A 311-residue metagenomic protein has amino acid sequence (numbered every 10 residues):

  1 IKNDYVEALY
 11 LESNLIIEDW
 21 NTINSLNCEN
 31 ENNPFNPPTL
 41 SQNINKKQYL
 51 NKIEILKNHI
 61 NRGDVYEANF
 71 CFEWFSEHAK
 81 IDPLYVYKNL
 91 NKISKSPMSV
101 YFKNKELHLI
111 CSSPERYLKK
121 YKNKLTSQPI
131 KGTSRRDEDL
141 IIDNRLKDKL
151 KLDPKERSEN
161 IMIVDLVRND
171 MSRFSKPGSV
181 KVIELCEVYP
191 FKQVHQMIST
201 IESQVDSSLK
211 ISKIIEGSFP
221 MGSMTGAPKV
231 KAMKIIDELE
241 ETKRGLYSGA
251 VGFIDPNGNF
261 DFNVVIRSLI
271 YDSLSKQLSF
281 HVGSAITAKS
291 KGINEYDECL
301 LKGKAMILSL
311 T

Functional and structural regions predicted by a protein language model:
I1-T311: Extended alpha-helical targeting/anchoring segments, especially N-terminal organellar/secretory targeting helices
